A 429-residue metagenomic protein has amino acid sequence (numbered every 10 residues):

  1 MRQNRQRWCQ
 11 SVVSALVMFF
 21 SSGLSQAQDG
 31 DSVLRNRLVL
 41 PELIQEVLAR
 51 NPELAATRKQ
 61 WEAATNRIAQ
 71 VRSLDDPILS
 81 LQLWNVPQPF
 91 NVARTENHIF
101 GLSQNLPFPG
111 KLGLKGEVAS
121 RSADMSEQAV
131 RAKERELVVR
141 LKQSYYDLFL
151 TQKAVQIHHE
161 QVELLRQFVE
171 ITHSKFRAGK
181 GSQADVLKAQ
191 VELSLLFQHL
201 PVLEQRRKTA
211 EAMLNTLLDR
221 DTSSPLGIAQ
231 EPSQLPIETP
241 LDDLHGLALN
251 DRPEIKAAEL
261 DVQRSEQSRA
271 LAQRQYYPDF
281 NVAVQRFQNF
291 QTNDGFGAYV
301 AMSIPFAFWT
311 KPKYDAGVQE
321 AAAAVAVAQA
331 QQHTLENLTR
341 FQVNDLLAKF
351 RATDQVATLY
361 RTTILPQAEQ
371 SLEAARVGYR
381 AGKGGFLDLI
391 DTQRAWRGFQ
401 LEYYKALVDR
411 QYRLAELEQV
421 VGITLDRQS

Functional and structural regions predicted by a protein language model:
R2-Q6, Q10, Q28-S32, E402-S429: Acidic, low-complexity, intrinsically disordered peripheral segments
R2-R7, A132-L249, L346-K349, T353: Periplasmic alpha-helical coiled-coil/stalk elements that build and connect Gram-negative outer-membrane
S11-S22: Bacterial N-terminal signal peptides
A27-W84, N105-L106, L114, T222-Q263 (+5 more regions): Bacterial Sec-pathway N-terminal export signals of envelope proteins
Q28-R37, S80-K115, G227-P240, N281-Q319 (+1 more regions): Small/polar, glycine/serine/threonine/aspartate-rich low-complexity segments that form flexible
Q45-A55, E62-P77, P89-V92, F100-E117 (+8 more regions): A glycine-/polar-enriched beta->alpha junction
A56-V71, K133, L137-H158, R166-V169 (+5 more regions): Amphipathic alpha-helical coiled-coil segments
E117-S120, Q183-V191, F386-Q393: Short, charged, amphipathic alpha-helical segments
